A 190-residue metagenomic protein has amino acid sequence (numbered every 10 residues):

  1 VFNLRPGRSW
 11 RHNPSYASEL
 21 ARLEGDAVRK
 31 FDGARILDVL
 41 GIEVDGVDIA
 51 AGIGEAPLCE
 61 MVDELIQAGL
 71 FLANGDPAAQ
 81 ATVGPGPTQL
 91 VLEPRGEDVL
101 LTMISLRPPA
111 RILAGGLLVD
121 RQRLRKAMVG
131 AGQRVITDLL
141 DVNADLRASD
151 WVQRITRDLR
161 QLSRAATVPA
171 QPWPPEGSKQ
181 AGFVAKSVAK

Functional and structural regions predicted by a protein language model:
V1-E60: N-terminal low-complexity, intrinsically disordered segments
G52-G84: Compact, well-ordered interaction domains used in eukaryotic information-processing assemblies
D63, E97-L100, K126-Q133: Generic structural signal for well-ordered, non-transmembrane alpha-helical segments in soluble/cytosolic regions
L70, N74, I104, T137-L140: Charged/polar positions within long, soluble alpha-helices
D76-L124: An exposed acidic His-Trp-rich patch
A110-E176: Mixed-charge, glycine-accented linear interaction segment located at domain edges/termini
V184-A189: Low-complexity, intrinsically disordered tandem-repeat tracts enriched in small/polar residues
